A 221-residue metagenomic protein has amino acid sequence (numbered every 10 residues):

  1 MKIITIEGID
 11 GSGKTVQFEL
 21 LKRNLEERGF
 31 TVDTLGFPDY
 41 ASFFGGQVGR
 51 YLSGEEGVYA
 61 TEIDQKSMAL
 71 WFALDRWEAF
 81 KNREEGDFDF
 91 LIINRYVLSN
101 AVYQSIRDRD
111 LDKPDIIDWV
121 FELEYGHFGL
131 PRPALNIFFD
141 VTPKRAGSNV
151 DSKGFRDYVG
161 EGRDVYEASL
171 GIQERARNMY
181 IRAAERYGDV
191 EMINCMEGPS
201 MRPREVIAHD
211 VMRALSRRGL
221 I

Functional and structural regions predicted by a protein language model:
I6: Hydrophobic anchor at the beta1->P-loop junction of P-loop NTPases
I9: P-loop (Walker A) phosphate-binding loop of NTP-binding proteins
K14: Conserved lysine of the Walker
Q17: Hydrophobic positions on the alpha1 helix immediately C-terminal to the Walker A/P-loop
K22, K144-I221: NTP-dependent small-molecule kinase module
F30-E122, H127-F128: ATP-dependent small-molecule kinase phosphotransfer cores that center on conserved nucleotide phosphate-binding segments
D39-A41, V97-L98, V141-G147, G198: Conserved nucleotide-binding/hydrolysis micro-motifs of P-loop NTPases
N100-N178: A glycine- and Lys/Arg-enriched "phosphate-lid" helix/loop adjacent to the NTP-binding pocket of small-molecule kinases
